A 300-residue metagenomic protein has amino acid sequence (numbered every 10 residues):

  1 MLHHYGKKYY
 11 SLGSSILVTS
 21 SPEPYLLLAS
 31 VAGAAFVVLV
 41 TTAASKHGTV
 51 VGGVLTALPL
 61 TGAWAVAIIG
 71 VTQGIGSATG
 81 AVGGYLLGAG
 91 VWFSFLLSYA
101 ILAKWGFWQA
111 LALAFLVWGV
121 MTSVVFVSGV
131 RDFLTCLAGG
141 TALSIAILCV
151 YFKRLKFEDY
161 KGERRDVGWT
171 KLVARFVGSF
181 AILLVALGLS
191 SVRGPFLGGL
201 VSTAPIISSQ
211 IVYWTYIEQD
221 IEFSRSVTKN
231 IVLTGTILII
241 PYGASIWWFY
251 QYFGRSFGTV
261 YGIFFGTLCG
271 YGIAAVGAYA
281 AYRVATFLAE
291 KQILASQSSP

Functional and structural regions predicted by a protein language model:
S21-G33, L55-T56, I75-V91, L134-L143 (+1 more regions): Structural signature of hydrophobic alpha-helical transmembrane segments
L27, R154-L197: Selected transmembrane alpha-helices and immediately adjacent juxtamembrane segments of polytopic inner-membrane
V50-P59, W105-L116, L134-T141, E163-F176 (+1 more regions): Cytoplasmic-side transmembrane-helix entry/capping segments in multi-pass membrane proteins
T56-T72, L238-G243: A generic, lipid-embedded transmembrane alpha helix
I69, S123-V130, F180-S191, I239-R255: Hydrophobic alpha-helical transmembrane segments in multi-pass integral membrane proteins
G76-Y85, F93-A138: Membrane-interface helix-loop-helix junctions at boundaries between adjacent transmembrane segments
G139-S144, P205-I206, Y261-Y279: Small-residue-rich transmembrane alpha-helices that serve as helix-helix interface/gating elements in multipass
A181-Q219, R225-S226: Transmembrane helical segments that form the transport core of multi-pass membrane transport proteins
